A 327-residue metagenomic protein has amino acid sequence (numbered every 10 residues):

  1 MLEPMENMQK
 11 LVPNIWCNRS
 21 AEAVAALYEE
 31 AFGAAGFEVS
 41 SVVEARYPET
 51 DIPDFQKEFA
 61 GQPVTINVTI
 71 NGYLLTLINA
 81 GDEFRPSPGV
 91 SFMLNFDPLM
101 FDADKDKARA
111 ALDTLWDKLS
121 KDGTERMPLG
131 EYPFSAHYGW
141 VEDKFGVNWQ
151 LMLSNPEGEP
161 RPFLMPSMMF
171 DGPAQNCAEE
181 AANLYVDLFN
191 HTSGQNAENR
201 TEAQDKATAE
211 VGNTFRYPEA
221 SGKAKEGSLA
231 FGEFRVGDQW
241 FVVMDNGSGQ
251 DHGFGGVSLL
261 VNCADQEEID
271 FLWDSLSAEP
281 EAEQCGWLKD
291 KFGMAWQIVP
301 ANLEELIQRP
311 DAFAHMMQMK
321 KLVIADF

Functional and structural regions predicted by a protein language model:
L2-L27, A31-D51, T124-G130, Q150-A220 (+2 more regions): N-terminal beta-strand motif that seeds the catalytic metal site of vicinal oxygen chelate
C17, A21-E22, E30-A31, E38 (+10 more regions): Vicinal oxygen chelate
T50-P63, K223-L229: Charged, often glycine-rich, active-site loop that binds/positions anionic groups
P63, S87-S91, R161-F163, L229 (+1 more regions): Short, solvent-exposed loop/turn segments at the edges of secondary structure
N148-W149, W296: Generic structural signal for well-ordered beta-strand positions
